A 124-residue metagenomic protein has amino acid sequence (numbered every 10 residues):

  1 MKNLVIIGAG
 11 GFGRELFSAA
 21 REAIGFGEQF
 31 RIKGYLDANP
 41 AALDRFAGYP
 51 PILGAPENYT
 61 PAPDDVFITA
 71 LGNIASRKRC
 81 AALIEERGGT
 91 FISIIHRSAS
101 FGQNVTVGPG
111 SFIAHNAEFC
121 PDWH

Functional and structural regions predicted by a protein language model:
K2-A20: Glycine-rich adenosine-cofactor-binding loop
N3-L4, R31-K33, D64-I68: Short active-site oxyanion
G11-R14, A41, A75-S76, T106: Short alpha-helical
A20-I24, I84: Active-site catalytic pocket residues across diverse enzymes, especially alpha/beta-hydrolases
A23-F46: NAD(P)-binding Rossmann-fold cofactor-contacting core
P40-F101: Phosphate-bearing ligand-interacting subdomains that bind or position ATP/ADP/UDP/GDP/NAD(P) or nucleotide-linked
S93-H124: Structural signal for interior beta-strand "rungs" in well-ordered beta-sheet cores of soluble enzyme domains
